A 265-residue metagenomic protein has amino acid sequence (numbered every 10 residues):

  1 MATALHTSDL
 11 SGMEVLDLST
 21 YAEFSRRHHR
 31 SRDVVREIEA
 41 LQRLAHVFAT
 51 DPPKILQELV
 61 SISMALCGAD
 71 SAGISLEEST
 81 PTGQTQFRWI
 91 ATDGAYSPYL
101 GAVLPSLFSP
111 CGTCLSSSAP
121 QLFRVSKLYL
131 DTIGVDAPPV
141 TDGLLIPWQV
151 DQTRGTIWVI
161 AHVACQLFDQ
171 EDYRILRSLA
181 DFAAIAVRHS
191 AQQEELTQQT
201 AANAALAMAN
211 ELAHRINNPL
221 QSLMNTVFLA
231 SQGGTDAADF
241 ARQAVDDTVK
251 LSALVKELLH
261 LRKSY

Functional and structural regions predicted by a protein language model:
A2-K54, A205: Signal-transmission linkers at sensory-effector interfaces
A40, Q192-R215: Conserved HAMP-HisKA connector
S61-M64, G73-A102: GAF sensory/regulatory domain recognition with acknowledged cross-activation on helical regulatory dimers
L66, A238-Y265: Conserved DHp (HisKA) dimerization/phosphotransfer helix of two-component histidine kinases, i.e., the long coiled-coil
T85, A95-F123, L128-Y129: Acidic/proline- and glycine-rich, intrinsically disordered low-complexity segments that serve as regulatory linkers
A95, G155-L167: Short beta-strand-to-loop transition segments that serve as allosteric relay/switch motifs in sensory/regulatory domains
T141-V150: A short, aliphatic-rich beta-strand micro-motif
R177-A184: Allosteric cytosolic regulatory segments
